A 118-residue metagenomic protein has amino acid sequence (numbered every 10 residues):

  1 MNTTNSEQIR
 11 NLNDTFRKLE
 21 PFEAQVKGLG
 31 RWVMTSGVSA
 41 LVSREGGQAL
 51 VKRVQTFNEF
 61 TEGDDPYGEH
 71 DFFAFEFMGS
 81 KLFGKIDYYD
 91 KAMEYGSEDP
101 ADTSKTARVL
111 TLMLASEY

Functional and structural regions predicted by a protein language model:
E7-F75: Compact soluble domain cores
E69-Y118: Short, compact, well-ordered microdomains
